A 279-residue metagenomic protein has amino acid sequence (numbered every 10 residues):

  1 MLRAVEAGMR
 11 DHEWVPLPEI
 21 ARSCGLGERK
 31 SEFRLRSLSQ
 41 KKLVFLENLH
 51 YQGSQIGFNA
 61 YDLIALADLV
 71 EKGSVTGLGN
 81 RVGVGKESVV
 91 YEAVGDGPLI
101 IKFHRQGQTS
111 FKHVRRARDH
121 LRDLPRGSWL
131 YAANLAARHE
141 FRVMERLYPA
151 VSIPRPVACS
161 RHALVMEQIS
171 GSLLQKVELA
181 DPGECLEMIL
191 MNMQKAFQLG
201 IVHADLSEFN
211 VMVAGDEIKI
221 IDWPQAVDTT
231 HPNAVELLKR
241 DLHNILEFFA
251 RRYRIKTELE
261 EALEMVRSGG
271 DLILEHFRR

Functional and structural regions predicted by a protein language model:
M1-S23: Short amphipathic alpha-helical interface segments
E19-A21, G25-E28, Y131-I153, Q175-A214 (+2 more regions): Conserved kinase catalytic-core helix
L26, Q198-H203, G215-R279: C-lobe/activation-segment region of protein kinase-like
R29-K30, K41, F45, D62-L173 (+1 more regions): Conserved ATP-binding subdomain of kinase catalytic cores across diverse folds
E32-R36, M193: Short, hydrophobic-biased segments on the C-terminal half of alpha helices that form "recognition helices"
F45-L46, A204: Short beta-strand "wing" residues that participate in macromolecule-binding interfaces
N48-A65: Accessory beta->alpha helical hairpin/"wing" motif in late/C-terminal subdomains of nucleic-acid enzymes
R105, S170, E208, V213 (+1 more regions): Short, glycine/acidic-enriched loop or turn micro-motifs at the edges of active sites
